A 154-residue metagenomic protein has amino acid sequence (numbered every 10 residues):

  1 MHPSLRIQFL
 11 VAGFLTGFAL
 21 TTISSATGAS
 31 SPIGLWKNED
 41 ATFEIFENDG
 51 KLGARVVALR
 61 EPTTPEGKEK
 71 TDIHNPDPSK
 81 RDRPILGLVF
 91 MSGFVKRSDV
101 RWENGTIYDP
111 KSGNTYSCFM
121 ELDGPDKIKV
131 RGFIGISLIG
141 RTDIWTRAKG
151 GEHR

Functional and structural regions predicted by a protein language model:
M1-L5: N-terminal secretory signal peptides that target proteins for export/translocation
L10-T22: Bacterial N-terminal signal peptides
I23-L35: N-terminal helix-cap/turn-to-beta initiation motif at the start of protein domains
P32-I33, N38-S117: Central antiparallel beta-sheet cores of small beta-barrel/beta-sandwich binding domains
A41-T42, F133-G135: Short beta-turn/strand-loop junction motif enriched in small, turn-promoting residues
E47-D49, V56-A58, D109, L122-G124 (+2 more regions): A mature extracytoplasmic/lumenal domain signature
S98, G124-D126: Residue-level recognition of beta-strand termini and adjacent short loop/turns
I134-R154: Edge beta-strand at a domain terminus
